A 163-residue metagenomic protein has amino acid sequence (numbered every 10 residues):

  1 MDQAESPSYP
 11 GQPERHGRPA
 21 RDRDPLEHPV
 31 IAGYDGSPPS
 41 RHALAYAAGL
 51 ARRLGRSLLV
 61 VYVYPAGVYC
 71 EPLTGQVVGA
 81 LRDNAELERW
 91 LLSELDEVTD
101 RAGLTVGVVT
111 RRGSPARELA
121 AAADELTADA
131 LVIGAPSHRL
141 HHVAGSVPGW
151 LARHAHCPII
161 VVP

Functional and structural regions predicted by a protein language model:
D2-D24, Y62-W90: Acidic, proline/glycine-rich short linear motifs
A20-V77, H154: Small/aliphatic-rich secondary-structure junction motif
L59-V61, G107-R111, I160: General small-molecule cofactor/ligand-binding pocket signal
Y62, G134-P136, P163: Short secondary-structure boundary segments
D100-G107: A short helix-to-beta-strand connector/capping loop
T110-E118: Charged docking surfaces used in two-component/phosphorelay signaling
A122-A128: Glycine-rich phosphate-binding loop signature in dinucleotide/nucleotide-binding domains
A130-H154: Glycine-rich, Arg-bearing micro-motifs that act as flexible, cationic patches
